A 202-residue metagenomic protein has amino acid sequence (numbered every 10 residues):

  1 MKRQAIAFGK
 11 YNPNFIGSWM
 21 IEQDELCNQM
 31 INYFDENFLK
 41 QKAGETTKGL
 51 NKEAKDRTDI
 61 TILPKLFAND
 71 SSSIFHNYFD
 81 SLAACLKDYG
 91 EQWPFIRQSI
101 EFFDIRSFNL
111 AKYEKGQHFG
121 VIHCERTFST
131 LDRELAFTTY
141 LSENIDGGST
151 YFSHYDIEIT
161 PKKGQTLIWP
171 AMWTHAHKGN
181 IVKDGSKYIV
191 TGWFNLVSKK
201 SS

Functional and structural regions predicted by a protein language model:
K2-F102: Non-heme Fe(II)/2-oxoglutarate
Q98-E114: Acidic, glycine-rich loop-and-strand cores that form catalytic or ligand-binding grooves in diverse globular domains
L110-K115, T127-D146: Short, conserved beta-strand element in jelly-roll/cupin
F119-T127: Histidine-centered catalytic micro-motifs
I122, R133, D146-S202: Catalytic core of Fe(II)/2-oxoglutarate
